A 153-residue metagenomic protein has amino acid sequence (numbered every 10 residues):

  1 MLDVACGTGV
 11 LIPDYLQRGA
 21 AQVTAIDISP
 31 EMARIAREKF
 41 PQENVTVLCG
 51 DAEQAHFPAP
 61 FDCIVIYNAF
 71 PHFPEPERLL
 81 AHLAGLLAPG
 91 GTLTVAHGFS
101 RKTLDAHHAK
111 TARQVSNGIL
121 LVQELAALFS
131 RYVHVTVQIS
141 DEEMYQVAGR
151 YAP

Functional and structural regions predicted by a protein language model:
L2, T8-Q54: Class I SAM-dependent methyltransferase SAM/SAH-binding core
D62: Conserved acidic residues
V65: A conserved beta-strand element that flanks and buttresses the S-adenosyl-L-methionine
N68-A69: Short catalytic micro-motifs in class I SAM-dependent methyltransferases
E77-P89: A short glycine-rich, Lys/Arg-flanked "PGG" loop and its adjoining helix->strand segment in the class I
T94-I119: Conserved class I S-adenosyl-L-methionine
S116-Y132: Short alpha-helix
V133-H134, I139-P153: Core SAM-dependent methyltransferase catalytic element
